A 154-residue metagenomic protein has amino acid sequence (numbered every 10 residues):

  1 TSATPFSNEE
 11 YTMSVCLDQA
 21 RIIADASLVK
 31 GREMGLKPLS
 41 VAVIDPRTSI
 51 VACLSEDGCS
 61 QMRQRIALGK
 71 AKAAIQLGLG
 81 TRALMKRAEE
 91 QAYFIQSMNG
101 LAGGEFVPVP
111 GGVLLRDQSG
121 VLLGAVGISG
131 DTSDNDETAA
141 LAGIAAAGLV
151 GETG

Functional and structural regions predicted by a protein language model:
F6-G154: Flexible, solvent-exposed loop/hinge segments and secondary-structure transition points
